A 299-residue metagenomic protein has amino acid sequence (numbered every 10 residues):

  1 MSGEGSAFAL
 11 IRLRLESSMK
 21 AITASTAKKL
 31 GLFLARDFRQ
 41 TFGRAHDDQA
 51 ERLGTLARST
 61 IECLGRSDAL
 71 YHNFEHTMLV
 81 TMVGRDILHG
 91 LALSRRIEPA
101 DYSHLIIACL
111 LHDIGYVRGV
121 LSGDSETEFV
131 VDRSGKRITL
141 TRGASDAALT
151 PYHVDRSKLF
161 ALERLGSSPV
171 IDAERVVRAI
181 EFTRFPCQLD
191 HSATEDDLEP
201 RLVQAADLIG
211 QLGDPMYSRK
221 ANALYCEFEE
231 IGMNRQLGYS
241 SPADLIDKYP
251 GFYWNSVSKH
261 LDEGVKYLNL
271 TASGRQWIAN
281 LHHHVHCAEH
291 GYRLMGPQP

Functional and structural regions predicted by a protein language model:
F8-Q40, D86-D101, L111, G115-S122 (+2 more regions): Divalent metal-dependent phosphate-bond-processing catalytic cores, especially two-metal-ion Mg2+/Mn2+ enzymes that act
F42-Q49: Basic/hydrophobic alpha-helical interface regions
E51-T60, V130-G135: Active-site-adjacent bridging/hinge elements
T55-M82, T139-A147: Active-site flanking loop/helix segments enriched in acidic
L56-C63, L105-C109, V176-R184, L202-A206: Short alpha-helical scaffolding segments that buttress acidic/His motifs in well-ordered protein cores
R66-L105: Alpha-helical phosphate/pyrophosphate-handling elements in metalloenzyme active cores
G84, A147-Q188: Histidine- and acidic-residue-rich, metal-dependent catalytic cores
V120-G143: Post-HEXXH active-site segment of zinc metalloproteases
